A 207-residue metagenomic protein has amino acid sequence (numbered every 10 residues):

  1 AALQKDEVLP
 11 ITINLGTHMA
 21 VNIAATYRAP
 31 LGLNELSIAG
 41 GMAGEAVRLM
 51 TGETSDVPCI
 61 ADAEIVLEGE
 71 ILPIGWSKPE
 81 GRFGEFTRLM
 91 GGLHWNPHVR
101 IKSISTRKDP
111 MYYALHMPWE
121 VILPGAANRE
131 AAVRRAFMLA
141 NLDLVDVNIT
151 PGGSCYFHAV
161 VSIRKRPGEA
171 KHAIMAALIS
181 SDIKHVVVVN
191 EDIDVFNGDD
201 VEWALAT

Functional and structural regions predicted by a protein language model:
A1-N14: Internal mixed beta-strand/loop scaffold within catalytic domains of large alpha/beta enzymes
T17-T207: Charged, compositionally biased interaction regions
